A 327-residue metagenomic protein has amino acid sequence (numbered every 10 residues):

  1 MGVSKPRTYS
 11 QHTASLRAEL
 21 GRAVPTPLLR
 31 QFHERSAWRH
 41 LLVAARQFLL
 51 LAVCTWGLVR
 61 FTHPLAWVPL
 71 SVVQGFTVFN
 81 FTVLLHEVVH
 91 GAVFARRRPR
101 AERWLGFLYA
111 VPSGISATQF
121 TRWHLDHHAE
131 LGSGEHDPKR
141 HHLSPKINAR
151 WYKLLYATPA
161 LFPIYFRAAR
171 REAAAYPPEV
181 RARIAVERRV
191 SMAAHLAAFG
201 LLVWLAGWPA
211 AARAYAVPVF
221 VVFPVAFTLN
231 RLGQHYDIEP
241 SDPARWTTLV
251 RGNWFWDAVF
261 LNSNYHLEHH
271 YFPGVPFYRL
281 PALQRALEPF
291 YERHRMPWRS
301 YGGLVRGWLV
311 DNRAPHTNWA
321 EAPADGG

Functional and structural regions predicted by a protein language model:
M1-G75, L84, A110-A214, F277-G327: Non-catalytic, topology-defining segments of multipass membrane proteins
C54, V89, V93-F94, D242 (+1 more regions): Active-site-flanking alpha-helical
V73-V78, V217-A226: Small-residue-enriched core segments of transmembrane alpha-helices in multipass membrane transport and channel
F81-H90, F120-G132, N230-I238, V259-V275: Histidine-centered catalytic micro-motifs
V83-W104, K139-H141: Aspartate-rich (DDxxD/NDxxD/DxxxD) Mg2+/diphosphate-binding motifs and their adjoining helix-loop segments
R98-R103, K153-I164, A198, I238-V250 (+2 more regions): Juxtamembrane/interfacial segments around transmembrane helices
G106-V111, T248-Y265: Cytosolic juxtamembrane regulatory segments of multi-pass membrane proteins
V225-F255: Membrane-interfacial segments at transmembrane helix termini in multi-pass membrane proteins
